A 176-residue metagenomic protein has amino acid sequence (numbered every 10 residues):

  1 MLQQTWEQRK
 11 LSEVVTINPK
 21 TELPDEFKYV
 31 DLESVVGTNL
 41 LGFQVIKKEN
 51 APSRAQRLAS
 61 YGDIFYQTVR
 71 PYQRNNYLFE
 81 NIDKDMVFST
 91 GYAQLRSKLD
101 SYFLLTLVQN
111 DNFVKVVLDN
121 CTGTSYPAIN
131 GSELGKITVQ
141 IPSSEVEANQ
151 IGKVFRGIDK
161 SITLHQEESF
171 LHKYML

Functional and structural regions predicted by a protein language model:
M1-L176: Feature detects amphipathic, helix-rich regulatory segments
